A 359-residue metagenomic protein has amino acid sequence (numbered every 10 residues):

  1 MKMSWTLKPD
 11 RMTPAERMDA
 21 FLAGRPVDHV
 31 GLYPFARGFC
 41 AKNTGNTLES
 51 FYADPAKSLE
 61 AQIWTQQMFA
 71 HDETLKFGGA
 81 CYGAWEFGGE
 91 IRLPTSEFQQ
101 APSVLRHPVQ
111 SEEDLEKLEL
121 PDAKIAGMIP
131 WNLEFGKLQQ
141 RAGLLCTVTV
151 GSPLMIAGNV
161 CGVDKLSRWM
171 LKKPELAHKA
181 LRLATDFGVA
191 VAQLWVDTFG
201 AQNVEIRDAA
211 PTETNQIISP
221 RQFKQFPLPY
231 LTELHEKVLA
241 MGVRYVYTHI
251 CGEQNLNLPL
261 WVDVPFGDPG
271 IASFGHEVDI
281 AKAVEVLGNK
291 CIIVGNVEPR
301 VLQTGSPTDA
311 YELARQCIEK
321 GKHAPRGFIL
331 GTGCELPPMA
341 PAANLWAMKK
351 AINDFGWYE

Functional and structural regions predicted by a protein language model:
M1-K42, N46-F51, A61, D72-K76 (+2 more regions): Active-site loop segments of alpha/beta catalytic cores
A53-P55: Ser/Thr/Asn(+Pro)-rich, low-complexity disordered segments
Q62-I63, Q67-E90: Membrane helical hairpin/interfacial module
V109-E116: Residues forming anionic-ligand binding surfaces in small-molecule and nucleic-acid pockets of primarily soluble enzymes
